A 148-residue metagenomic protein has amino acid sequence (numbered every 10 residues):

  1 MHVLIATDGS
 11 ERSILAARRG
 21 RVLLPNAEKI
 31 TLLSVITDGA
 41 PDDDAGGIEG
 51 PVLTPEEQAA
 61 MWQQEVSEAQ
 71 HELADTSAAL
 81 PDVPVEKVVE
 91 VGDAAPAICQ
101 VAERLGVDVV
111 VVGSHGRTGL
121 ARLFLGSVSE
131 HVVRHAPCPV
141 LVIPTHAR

Functional and structural regions predicted by a protein language model:
M1-P55: Small/aliphatic-rich secondary-structure junction motif
L24-N26, P81, P137: Short conserved AdoMet
T31-L33, E86-E90, L141: General small-molecule cofactor/ligand-binding pocket signal
S34-I36, G113-H115, P144-T145: Short secondary-structure boundary segments
V52-H71: A short acidic, glycine-rich active-site loop that binds or catalyzes chemistry on phosphate/adenosine moieties
S77-V110, A147-R148: Structural beta-alpha unit
V109-H131, R148: Glycine-rich, Arg-bearing micro-motifs that act as flexible, cationic patches
